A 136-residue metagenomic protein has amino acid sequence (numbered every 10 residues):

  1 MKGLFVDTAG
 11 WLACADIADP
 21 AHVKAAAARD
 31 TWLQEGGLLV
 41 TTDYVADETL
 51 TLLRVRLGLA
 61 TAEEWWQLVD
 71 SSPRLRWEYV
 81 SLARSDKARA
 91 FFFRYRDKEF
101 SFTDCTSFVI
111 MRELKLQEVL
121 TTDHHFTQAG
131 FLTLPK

Functional and structural regions predicted by a protein language model:
M1-T41, R54-L68, P135-K136: Short, well-structured N-terminal submotif of metal-dependent ribonuclease cores
L33-Q34, R54, Q67-S71, F93 (+2 more regions): Alpha-helix boundary recognition
D43-Y44, D104, D123-H124: Short secondary-structure boundary segments
V69-S81, Y95-D97, F126-K136: Short acidic, glycine/proline-enriched helix-loop-strand junctions
L75-E118: Active-site neighborhoods of divalent-metal-dependent phosphate/nucleic-acid chemistry enzymes
F108-K136: Acidic, PIN/NYN-like endoribonuclease modules and their adjacent C-terminal/linker elements
